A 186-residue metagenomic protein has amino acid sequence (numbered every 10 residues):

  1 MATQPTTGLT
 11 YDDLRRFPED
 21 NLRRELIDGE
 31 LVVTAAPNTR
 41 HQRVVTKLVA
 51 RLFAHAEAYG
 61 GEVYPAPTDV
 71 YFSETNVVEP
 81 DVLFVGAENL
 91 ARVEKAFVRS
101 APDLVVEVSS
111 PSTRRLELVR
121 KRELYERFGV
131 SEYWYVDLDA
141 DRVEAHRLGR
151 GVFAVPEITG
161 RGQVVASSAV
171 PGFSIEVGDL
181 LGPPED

Functional and structural regions predicted by a protein language model:
M1-D186: Gly/Pro/Ser/Thr-rich low-complexity, intrinsically disordered segments predominantly at protein N-termini
